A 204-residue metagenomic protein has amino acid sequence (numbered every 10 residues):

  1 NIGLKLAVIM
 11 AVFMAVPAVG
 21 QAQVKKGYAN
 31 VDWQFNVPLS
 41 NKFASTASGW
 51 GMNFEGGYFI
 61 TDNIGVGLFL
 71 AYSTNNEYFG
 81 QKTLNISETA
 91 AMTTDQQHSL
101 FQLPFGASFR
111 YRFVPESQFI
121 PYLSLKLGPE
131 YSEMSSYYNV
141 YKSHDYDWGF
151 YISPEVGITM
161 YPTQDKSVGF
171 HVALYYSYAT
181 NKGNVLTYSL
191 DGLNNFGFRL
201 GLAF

Functional and structural regions predicted by a protein language model:
N1-K26: Cleavable N-terminal export/targeting peptides
G20-V66, G201-A203: Short glycine/proline- and aromatic-enriched beta-strand/turn motifs that initiate or cap beta-hairpins
K25-G27, T46-W50, S99-F105, F119 (+2 more regions): Residues that define the transmembrane beta-barrel architecture of outer-membrane proteins
G27-V31, A91-T94, S132, D191-L193: Outer-membrane pore/translocation modules
Y28-N30, G65-G67, I120-S124, G169-A173 (+1 more regions): Residue-level detector of the transmembrane beta-barrel scaffold of outer-membrane proteins
F35-V37, E55-N139, G149-I152, M160-K166: Gram-negative (and chloroplast) outer-membrane scaffold detector with strong preference for beta-barrel transmembrane
N41-S48, Y78-N85, E133-K142, K182-S189: Outer-membrane beta-barrel translocator domains and adjoining extracellular loop/strand segments of Gram-negative
T74-Q81, I152, G157-F204: Predominantly the C-terminal beta-signal and adjacent terminal strand-loop region of outer-membrane beta-barrel
